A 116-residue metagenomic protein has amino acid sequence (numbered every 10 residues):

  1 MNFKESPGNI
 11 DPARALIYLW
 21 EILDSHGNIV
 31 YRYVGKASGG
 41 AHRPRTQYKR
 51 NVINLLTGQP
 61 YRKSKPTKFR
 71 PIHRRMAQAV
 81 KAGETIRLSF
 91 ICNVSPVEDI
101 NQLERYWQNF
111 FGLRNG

Functional and structural regions predicted by a protein language model:
M1-T46, R87-S89, S95-Q102, Y106: GIY-YIG nuclease catalytic motif and its immediate N-terminal context
F3, S64-F69, Q102, G116: N-terminal cationic leader/targeting segments used for protein routing and processing
W20, L56-T57, R114: Compositionally biased amphipathic helical and low-complexity segments enriched in hydrophobic
S38-V97: Conserved short loop/helix modules at catalytic or binding sites in compact beta-alpha or helix-hairpin-helix contexts
F110-G116: Coupling/hinge elements of helicase-like and P-loop NTPase modules
